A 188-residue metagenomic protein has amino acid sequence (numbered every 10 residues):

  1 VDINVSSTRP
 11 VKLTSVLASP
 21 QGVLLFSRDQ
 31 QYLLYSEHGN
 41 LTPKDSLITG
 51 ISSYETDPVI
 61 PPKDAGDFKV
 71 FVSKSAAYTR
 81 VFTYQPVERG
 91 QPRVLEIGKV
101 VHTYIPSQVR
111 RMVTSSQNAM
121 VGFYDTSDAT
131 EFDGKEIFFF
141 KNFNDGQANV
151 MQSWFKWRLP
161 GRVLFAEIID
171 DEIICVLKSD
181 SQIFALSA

Functional and structural regions predicted by a protein language model:
V1-S6: Core mixed alpha/beta domains of very large multi-subunit molecular machines
S7-A188: Beta-sheet-dominated scaffold domains
